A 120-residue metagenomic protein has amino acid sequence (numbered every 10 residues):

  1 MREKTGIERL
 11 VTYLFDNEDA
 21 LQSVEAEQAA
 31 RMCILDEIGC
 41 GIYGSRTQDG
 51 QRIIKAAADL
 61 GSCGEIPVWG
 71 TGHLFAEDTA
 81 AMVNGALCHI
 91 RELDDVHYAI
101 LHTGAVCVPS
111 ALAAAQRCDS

Functional and structural regions predicted by a protein language model:
M1-S120: N-terminal core-entry segment
